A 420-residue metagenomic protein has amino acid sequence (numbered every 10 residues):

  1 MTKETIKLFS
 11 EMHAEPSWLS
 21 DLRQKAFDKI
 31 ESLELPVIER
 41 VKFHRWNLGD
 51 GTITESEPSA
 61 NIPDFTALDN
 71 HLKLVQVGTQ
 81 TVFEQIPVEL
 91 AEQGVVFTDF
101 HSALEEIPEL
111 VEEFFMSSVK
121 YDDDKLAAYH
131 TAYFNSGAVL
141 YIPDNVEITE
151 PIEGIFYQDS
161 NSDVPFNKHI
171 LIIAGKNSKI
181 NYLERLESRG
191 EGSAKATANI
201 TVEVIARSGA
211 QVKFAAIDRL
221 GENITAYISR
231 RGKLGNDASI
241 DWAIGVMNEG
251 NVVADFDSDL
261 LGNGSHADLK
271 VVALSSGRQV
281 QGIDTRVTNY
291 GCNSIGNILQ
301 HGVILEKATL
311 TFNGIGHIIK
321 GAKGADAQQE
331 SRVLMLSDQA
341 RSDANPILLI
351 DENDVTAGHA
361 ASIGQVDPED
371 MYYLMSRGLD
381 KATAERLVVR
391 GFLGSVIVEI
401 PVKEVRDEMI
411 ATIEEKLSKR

Functional and structural regions predicted by a protein language model:
M1-A128, L299, L305: N-terminal amphipathic, basic helical "cap/leader" segment at the start of enzyme domains
V96-L379, L393, I397-R420: Conserved beta-strand/loop scaffold segments within soluble protein domains that form the structured core and edges
R390: Short, conserved phosphate-binding/catalytic loop or strand-edge motifs used in phosphoryl-/nucleotidyl-transfer
